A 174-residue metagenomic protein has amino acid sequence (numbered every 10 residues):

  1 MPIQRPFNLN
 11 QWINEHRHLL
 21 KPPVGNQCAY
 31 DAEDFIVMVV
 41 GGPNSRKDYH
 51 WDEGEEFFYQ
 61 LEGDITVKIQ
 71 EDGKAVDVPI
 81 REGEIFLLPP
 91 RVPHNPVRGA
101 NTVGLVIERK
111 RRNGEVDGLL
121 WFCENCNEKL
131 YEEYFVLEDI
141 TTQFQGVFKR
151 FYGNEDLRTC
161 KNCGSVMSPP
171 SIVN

Functional and structural regions predicted by a protein language model:
M1-Y59, D64-I85, P93-N174: Jelly-roll (double-stranded beta-helix
